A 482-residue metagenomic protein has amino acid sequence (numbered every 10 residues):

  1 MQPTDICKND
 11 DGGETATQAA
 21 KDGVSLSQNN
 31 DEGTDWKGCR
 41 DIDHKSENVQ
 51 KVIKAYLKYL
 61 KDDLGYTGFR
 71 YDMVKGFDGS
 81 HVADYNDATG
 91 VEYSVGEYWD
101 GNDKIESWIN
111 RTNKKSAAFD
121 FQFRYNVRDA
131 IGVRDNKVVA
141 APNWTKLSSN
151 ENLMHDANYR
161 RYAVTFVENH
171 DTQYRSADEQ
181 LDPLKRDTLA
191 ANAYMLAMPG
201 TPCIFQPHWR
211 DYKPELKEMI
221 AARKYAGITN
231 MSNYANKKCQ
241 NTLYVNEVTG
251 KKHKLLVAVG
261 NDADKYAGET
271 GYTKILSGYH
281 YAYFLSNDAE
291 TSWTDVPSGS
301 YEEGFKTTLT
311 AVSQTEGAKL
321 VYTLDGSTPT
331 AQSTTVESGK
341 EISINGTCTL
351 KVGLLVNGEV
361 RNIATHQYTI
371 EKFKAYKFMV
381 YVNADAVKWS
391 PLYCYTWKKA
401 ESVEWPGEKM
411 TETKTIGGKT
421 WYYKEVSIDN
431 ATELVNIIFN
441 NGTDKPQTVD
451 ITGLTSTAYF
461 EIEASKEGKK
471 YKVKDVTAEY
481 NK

Functional and structural regions predicted by a protein language model:
M1-W36, I42, K75-G96, N102 (+1 more regions): Acidic/aromatic-lined carbohydrate-recognition and catalytic surfaces of CAZymes acting on diverse glycans
A55-E290, E461: Active-site-proximal helices and loops of the catalytic beta/alpha 8
P199, G260-D264, A311-K319, A386-L392 (+2 more regions): Short proline/glycine-enriched turn/loop motifs at strand-loop junctions of beta-rich domains
K265-E269, G317-T330, C394, V403: Change to "...patches in solvent-exposed regions of secreted, membrane-anchored, or virion-exposed structural
D288-K374: Short, compositionally stereotyped local motifs that mark structural "simplifiers"
L309, T432-T443: A short, solvent-exposed beta-strand micro-motif common in secreted/extracellular proteins
T328-S338, A386-N430, G442-I451: Aromatic-rich carbohydrate-binding modules that target alpha-glucans
V360-I370, K445-S456: Edge beta-strands of extracellular beta-sandwich domains
